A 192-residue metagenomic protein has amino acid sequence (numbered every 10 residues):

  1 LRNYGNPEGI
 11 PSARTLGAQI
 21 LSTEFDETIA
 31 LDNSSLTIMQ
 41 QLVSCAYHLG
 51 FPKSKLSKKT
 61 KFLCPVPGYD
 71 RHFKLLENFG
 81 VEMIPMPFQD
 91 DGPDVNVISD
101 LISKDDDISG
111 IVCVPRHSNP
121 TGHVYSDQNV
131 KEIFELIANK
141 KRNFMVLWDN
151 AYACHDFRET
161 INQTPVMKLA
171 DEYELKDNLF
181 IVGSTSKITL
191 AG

Functional and structural regions predicted by a protein language model:
R2-R142, A153-Y173: Conserved core of the PLP fold type I
V114-S118, A170-G192: Active-site PLP-lysine loop of aminotransferase-like
L147-W148: Generic enzyme active-site microenvironment
